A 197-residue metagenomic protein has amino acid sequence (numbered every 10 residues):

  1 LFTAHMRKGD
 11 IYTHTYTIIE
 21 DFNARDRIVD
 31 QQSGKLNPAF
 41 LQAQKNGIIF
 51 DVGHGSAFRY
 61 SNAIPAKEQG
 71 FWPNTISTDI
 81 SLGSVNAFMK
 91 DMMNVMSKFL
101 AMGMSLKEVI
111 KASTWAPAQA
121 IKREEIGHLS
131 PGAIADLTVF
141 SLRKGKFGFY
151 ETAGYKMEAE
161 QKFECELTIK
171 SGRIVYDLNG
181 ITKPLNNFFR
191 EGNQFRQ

Functional and structural regions predicted by a protein language model:
L1-N86: Active-site core of metal-dependent hydrolases
A4, I121, G127-S130, E160 (+1 more regions): Residue "hotspots" at secondary-structure boundaries inside conserved domains
F40, W115, T182-P184: Short linear loop/turn motifs
S61-L142: His/Asp/Glu-enriched, well-ordered alpha-helical/loop segment that forms or immediately abuts the divalent-metal
I134-E191: C-terminal cap of metal-dependent C-N hydrolases
N193-Q197: Short, solvent-exposed cationic patches
